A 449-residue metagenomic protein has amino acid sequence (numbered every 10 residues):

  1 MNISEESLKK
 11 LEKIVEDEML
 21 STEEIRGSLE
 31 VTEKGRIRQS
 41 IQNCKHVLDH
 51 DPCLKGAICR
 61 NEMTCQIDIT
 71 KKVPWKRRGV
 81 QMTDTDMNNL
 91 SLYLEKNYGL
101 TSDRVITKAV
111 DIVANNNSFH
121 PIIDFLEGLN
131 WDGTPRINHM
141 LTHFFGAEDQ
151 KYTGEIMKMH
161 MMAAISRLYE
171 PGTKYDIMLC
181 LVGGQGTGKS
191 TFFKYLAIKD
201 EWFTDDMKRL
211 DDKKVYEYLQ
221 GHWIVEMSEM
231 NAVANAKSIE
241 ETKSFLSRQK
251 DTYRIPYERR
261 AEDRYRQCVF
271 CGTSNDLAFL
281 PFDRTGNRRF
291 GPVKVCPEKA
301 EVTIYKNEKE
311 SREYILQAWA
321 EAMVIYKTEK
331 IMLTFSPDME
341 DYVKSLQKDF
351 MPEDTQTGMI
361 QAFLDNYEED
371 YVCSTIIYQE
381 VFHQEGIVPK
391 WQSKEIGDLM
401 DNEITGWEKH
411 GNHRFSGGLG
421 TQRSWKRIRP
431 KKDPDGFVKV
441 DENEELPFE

Functional and structural regions predicted by a protein language model:
M1-R136, K151, E155, G386-W391 (+4 more regions): N-terminal nucleic-acid engagement/recognition segments and initiation subdomains in replication, restriction
V110-Q220, F382: P-loop NTPase catalytic core of nucleic-acid-dependent motor ATPases
V215-Q220, I255-T273: AAA+/SF3 P-loop NTPase mechanochemical coupling elements
G221-W223, Q249, R266-V269, T285-G291: Short glycine-/polar-rich loops that comprise or flank the Walker A/P-loop and associated switch/sensor motifs
I224-L246, F282-G286: Conserved AAA+/SF3 P-loop NTPase catalytic/coupling segment centered on the Walker-B
I239-E262: Conserved catalytic/switch belt of AAA+ P-loop NTPases
F282-E301: A short helix-turn-beta junction within AAA+ P-loop NTPase domains corresponding to the substrate/partner-engaging
L333-E449: DNA transaction DNA-binding modules
